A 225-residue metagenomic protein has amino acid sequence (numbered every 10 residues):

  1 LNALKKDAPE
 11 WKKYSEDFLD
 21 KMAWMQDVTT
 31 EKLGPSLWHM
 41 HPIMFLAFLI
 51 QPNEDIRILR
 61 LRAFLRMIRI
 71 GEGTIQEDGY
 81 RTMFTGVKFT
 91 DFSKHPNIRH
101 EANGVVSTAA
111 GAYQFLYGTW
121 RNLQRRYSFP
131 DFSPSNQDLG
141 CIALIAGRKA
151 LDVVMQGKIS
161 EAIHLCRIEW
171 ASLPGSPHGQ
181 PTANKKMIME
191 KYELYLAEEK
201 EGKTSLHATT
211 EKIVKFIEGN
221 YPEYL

Functional and structural regions predicted by a protein language model:
L1-N103, G118, N122-L123, Y127-S135 (+2 more regions): Cell-wall glycan-active module
T108-N122: A structural motif
